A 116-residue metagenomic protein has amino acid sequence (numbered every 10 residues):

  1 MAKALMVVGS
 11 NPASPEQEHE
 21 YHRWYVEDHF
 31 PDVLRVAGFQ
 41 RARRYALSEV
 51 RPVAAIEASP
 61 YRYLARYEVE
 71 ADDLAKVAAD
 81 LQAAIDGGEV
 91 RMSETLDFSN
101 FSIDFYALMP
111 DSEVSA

Functional and structural regions predicted by a protein language model:
M1-A116: Macromolecular interaction modules
